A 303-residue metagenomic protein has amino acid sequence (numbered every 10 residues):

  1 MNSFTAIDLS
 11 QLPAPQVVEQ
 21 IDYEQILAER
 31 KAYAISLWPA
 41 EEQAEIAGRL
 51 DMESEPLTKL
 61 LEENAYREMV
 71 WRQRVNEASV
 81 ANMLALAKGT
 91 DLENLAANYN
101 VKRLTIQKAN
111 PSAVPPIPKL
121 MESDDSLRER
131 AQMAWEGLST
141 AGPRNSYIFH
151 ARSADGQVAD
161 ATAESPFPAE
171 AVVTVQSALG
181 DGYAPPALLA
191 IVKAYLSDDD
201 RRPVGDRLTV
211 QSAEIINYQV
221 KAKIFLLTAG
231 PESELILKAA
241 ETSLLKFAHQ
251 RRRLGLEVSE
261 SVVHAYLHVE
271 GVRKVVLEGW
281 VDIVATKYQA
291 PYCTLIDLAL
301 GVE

Functional and structural regions predicted by a protein language model:
M1-T140, L235-E303: N-terminal polar alpha-helical/low-complexity "assembly arms" that mediate subunit docking, oligomerization
E136-L256: Carbohydrate-recognition loop of C-type lectin domains
